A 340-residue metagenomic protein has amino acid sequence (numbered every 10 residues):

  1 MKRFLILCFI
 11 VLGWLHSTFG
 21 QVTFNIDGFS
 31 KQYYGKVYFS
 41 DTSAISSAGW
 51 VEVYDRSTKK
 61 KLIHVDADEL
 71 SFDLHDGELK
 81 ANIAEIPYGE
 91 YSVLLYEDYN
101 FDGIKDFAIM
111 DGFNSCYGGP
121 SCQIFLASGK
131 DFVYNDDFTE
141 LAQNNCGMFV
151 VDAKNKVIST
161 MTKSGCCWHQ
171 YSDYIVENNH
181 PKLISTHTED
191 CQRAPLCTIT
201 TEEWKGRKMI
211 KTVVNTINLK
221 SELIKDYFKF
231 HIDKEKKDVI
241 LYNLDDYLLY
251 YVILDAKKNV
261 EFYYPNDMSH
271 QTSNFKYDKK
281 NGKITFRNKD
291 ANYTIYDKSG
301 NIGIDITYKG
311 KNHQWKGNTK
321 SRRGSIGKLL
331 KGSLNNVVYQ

Functional and structural regions predicted by a protein language model:
M1-V22: Bacterial Sec-dependent N-terminal signal peptides
G20-K61, D152-D226, K298-Q340: Acidic, small-residue rich beta-repeat scaffolds with periodic aromatic anchors
N25-G28, E90-F101, V150-A153: Structural signature of eukaryotic scaffold interfaces centered on beta-propeller domains
G35, L219-Y263: N-terminal secretory signal peptides
K36, Y99-D111, K156-S159: Acidic/hydrophobic-patterned starts of short beta strands in beta-sheet-rich repeat architectures
Y54-S57, Y117-D137, D173-N178: Beta-propeller blade repeat segments, especially FG-GAP/WD-type strand-to-loop junctions in 6- to 7-bladed propeller
L70-A81, Y250-K279: A low-complexity, Ser/Thr/Gly/Pro-enriched, surface-exposed linker/loop concept that marks segments flanking
S71-S92, E140-F149, W168: Repeat-based blade/solenoid architectures
